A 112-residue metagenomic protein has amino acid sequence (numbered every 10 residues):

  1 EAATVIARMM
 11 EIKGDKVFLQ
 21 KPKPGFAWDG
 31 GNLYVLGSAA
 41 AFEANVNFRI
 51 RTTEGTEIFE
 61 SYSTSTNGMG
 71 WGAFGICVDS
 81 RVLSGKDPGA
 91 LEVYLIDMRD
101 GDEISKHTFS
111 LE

Functional and structural regions predicted by a protein language model:
E1-E112: Ser/Thr-rich low-complexity repeats and stalk/linker segments
